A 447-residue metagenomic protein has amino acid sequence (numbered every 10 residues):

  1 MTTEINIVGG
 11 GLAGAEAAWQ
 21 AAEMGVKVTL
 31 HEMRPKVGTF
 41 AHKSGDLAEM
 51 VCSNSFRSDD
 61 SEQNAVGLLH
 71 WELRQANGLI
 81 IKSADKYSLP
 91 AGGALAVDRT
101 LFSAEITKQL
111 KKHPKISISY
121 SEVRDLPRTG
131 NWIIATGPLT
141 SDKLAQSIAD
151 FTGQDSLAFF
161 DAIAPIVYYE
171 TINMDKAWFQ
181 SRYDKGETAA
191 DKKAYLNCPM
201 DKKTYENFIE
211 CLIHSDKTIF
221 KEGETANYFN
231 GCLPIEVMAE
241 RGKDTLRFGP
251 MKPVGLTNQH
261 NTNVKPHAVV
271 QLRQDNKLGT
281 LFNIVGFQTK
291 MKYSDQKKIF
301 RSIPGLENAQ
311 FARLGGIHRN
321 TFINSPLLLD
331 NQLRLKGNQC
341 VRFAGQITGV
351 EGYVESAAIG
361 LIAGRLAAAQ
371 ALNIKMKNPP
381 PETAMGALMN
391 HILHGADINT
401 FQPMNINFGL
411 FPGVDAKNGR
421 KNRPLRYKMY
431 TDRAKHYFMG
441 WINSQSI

Functional and structural regions predicted by a protein language model:
T2-A13: Beta1/beta-strand and adjacent pyrophosphate-binding region of the FAD-binding site in flavoprotein oxidoreductases
V8, I133-A135, F343: Redox-cofactor binding/interface segments in oxidoreductases and associated redox assembly factors
W19-K82, P381-I392: N-terminal FAD cofactor-binding segment of flavoenzymes
S61-T107, K111-K112: A conserved beta-strand/loop capping segment in the N-terminal third of enzymes that catalyze redox or closely related
Q109-L278, F282-Y293, K297: Predominantly flavin-linked oxidoreductase catalytic cores and closely associated redox partners
I284-V350, A357-I359, K377-H394, N399-F411: A glycine-rich dinucleotide-binding beta-alpha-beta segment and adjacent secondary-structure elements that constitute
S356-K377: Internal hydrophobic alpha-helix adjacent to the cofactor/substrate pocket in enzyme cavities
F401-I447: C-terminal auxiliary extensions adjacent to catalytic cores
